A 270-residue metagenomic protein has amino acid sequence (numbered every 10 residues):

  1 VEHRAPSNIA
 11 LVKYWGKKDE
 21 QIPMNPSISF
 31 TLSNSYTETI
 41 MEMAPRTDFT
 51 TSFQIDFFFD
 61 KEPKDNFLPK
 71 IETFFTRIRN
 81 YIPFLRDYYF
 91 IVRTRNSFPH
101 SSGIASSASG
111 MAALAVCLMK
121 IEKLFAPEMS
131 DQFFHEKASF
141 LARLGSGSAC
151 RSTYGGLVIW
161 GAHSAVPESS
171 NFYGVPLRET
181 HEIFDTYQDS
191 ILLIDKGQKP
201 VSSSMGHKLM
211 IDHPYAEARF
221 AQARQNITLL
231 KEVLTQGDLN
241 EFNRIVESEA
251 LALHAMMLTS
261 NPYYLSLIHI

Functional and structural regions predicted by a protein language model:
V1-S102, V116-Q132: ATP-binding N-lobe of GHMP and related small-molecule kinases
Q21, S27-S29, R46-D48, T73-Y81 (+10 more regions): Generic alpha-helical propensity signal that fires on short helical segments and nearby coil/disordered stretches
N25, F57-E62, N96-A105, A142 (+3 more regions): A short glycine/serine-rich beta->alpha loop
E62-N66, A105-S109, Y215-A218: Short alpha-helix boundary/capping segments
V92, H100-S152, G156-I159: Long, hydrophobic, well-ordered secondary-structure blocks that form the structural core and pocket-lining surfaces
D131-L265: ATP-dependent small-molecule kinase catalytic core of the GHMP/sugar-kinase superfamily and closely related
I268-I270: Conserved small/polar residues in nucleotide/adenosyl-binding loops
